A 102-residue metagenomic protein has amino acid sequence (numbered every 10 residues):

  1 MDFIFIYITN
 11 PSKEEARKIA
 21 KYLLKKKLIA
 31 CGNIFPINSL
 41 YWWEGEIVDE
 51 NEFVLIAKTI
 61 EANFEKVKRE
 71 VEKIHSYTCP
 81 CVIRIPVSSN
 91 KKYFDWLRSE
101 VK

Functional and structural regions predicted by a protein language model:
M1-K102: Positively charged, small/polar-rich N-terminal and surface patches that mediate targeting and assembly and bind
